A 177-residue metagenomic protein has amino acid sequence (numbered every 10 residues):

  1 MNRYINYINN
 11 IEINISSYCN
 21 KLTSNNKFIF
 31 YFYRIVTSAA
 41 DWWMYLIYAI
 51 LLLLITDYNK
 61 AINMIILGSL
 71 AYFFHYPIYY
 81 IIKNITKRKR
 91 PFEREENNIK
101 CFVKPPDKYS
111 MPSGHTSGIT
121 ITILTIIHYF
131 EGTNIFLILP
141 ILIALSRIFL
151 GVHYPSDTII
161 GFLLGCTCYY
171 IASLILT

Functional and structural regions predicted by a protein language model:
M1-M44, Y79-F102: N-terminal transmembrane-helix/juxtamembrane module of multi-pass inner/ER membrane proteins
N26-I29, N59-N63, F92, F130-I135 (+1 more regions): Membrane-helix interface segments
L46, G68, Y72-Y76, F162 (+1 more regions): Alpha-helical transmembrane spans of integral membrane proteins, capturing the lipid-embedded, hydrophobic core of TM
L51-I78: Interfacial segments of alpha-helical transmembrane regions
L53, I78-K87, I127, Y169-T177: Membrane-water interface at transmembrane helix exits
D57, N84-F92, G151-S156, T177: Transmembrane helix-loop junctions in multipass membrane proteins, especially transporters and channels
Y76-I82, A144-I148: Transmembrane alpha-helical segments that form the membrane-embedded catalytic/substrate-channel core of multi-pass
E96-T177: Membrane-embedded catalytic cores of phosphoryl/pyrophosphoryl-handling enzymes
